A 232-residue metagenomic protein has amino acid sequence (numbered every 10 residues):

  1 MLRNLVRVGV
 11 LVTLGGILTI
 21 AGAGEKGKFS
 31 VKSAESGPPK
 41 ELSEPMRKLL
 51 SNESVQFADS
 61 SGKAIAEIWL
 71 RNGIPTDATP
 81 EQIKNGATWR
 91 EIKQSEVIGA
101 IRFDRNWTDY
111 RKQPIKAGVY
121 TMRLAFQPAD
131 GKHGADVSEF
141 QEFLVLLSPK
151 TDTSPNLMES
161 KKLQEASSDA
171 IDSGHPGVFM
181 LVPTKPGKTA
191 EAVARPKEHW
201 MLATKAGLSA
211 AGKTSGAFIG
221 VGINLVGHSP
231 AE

Functional and structural regions predicted by a protein language model:
M1-T13: Bacterial N-terminal signal peptides that target proteins for export
L11-G22: Hydrophobic h-region of N-terminal signal peptides that target proteins for export in Gram-negative bacteria
A23-W89, L146-E232: Primarily secretory-pathway and cell-envelope proteins
A64-A66, V97-G99, K116-G118: Envelope-exposed proteins and targeting segments
I83-A87, V97-N106, D130: N-terminal post-signal-peptidase region of extra-cytosolic proteins
E91, K132-V137: Short consensus segments that form the blades of beta-propeller domains, in both extracellular/periplasmic
G118-A125: A short tyrosine-centered beta-strand micro-motif
